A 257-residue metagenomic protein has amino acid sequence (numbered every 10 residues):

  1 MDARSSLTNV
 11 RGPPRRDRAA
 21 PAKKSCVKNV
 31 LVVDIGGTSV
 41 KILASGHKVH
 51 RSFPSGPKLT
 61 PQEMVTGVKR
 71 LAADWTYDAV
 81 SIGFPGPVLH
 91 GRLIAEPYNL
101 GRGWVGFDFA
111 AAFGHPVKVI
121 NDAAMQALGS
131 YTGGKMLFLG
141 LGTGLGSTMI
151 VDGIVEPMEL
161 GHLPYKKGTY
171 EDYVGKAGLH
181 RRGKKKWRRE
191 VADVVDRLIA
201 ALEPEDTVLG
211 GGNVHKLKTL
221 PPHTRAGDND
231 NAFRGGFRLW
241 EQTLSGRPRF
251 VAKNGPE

Functional and structural regions predicted by a protein language model:
G12-P13, P21-T66, R70, I154-R181: Short glycine-rich, Thr/Ser-proximal phosphate-binding strand/loop in the N-terminal lobe of ATP-dependent enzymes
G36, V80-G86, T143, P204-N213 (+1 more regions): Glycine-rich beta-strand-to-loop/alpha-helix junction loops that act as flexible
V40-A44, G86, L128, L145-I150: Short beta-strand scaffold segments in enzyme catalytic cores
S52, G56-K69, A73-S81, G86-K135 (+2 more regions): Glycine-rich phosphate-binding loop and adjoining helix at the ATP-binding site of ATP-dependent phosphoryl-transfer
Y77, V191-V208: Proline-aspartate-enriched helix->loop->beta-strand connector
F107, A111-Q126, K135, I154-E190: Glycine-rich phosphate-binding loop plus the immediately following alpha-helix
L179-H180, K186-R189, R197, N213 (+1 more regions): Oxyanion-binding and handling regions
